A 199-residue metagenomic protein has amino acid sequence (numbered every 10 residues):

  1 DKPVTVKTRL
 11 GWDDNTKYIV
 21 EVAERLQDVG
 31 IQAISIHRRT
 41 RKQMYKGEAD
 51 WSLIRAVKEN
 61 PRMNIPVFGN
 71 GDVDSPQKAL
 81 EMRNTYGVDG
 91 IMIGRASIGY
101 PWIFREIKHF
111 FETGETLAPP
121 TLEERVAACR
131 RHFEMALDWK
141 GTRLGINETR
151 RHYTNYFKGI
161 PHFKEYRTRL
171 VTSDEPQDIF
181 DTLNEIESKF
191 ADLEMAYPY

Functional and structural regions predicted by a protein language model:
D1-Y199: Flavin-dependent oxidoreductase catalytic cores
